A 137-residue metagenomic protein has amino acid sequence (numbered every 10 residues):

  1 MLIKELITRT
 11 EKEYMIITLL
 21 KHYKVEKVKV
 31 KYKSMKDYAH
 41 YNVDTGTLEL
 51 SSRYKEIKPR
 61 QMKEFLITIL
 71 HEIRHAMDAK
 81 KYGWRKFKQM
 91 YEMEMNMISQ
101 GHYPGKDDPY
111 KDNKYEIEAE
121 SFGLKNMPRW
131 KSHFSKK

Functional and structural regions predicted by a protein language model:
M1-L2: Nuclease and nuclease-like effector domains acting on nucleic acids or nucleotide cofactors
L6-E26: Zn2+-dependent metallopeptidase catalytic core
T8-K12, M62, L66, K111 (+1 more regions): Hydrophobic (often cysteine-bearing) scaffold residues that line and stabilize catalytic clefts of nucleotide/cofactor
I16-I17, H75, E120, L124: Short, hydrophobic alpha-helix immediately C-terminal to the catalytic nucleophile
Y23-K27, W84-K137: Metalloprotease/metallohydrolase-associated module, dominated by Zn2+-dependent proteases
K29-K63, A76-K80: Active-site scaffold of zinc-dependent metalloenzymes
E72-Q89: Catalytic Zn2+-binding segment of zinc metalloproteases
